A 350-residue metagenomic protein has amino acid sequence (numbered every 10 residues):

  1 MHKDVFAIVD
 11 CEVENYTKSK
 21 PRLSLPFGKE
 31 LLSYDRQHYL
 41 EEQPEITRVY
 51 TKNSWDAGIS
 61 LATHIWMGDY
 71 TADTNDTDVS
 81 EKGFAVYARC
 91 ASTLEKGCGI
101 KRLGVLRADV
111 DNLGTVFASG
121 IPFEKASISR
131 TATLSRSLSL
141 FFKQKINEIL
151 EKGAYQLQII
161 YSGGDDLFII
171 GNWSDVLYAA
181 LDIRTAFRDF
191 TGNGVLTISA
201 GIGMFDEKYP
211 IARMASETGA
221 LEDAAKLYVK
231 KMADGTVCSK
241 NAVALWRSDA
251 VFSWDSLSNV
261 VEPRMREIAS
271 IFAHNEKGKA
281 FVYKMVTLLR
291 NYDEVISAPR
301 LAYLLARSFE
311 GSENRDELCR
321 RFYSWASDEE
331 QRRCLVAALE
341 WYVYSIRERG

Functional and structural regions predicted by a protein language model:
M1-G350: Charged, helix-rich terminal subdomains or tails
